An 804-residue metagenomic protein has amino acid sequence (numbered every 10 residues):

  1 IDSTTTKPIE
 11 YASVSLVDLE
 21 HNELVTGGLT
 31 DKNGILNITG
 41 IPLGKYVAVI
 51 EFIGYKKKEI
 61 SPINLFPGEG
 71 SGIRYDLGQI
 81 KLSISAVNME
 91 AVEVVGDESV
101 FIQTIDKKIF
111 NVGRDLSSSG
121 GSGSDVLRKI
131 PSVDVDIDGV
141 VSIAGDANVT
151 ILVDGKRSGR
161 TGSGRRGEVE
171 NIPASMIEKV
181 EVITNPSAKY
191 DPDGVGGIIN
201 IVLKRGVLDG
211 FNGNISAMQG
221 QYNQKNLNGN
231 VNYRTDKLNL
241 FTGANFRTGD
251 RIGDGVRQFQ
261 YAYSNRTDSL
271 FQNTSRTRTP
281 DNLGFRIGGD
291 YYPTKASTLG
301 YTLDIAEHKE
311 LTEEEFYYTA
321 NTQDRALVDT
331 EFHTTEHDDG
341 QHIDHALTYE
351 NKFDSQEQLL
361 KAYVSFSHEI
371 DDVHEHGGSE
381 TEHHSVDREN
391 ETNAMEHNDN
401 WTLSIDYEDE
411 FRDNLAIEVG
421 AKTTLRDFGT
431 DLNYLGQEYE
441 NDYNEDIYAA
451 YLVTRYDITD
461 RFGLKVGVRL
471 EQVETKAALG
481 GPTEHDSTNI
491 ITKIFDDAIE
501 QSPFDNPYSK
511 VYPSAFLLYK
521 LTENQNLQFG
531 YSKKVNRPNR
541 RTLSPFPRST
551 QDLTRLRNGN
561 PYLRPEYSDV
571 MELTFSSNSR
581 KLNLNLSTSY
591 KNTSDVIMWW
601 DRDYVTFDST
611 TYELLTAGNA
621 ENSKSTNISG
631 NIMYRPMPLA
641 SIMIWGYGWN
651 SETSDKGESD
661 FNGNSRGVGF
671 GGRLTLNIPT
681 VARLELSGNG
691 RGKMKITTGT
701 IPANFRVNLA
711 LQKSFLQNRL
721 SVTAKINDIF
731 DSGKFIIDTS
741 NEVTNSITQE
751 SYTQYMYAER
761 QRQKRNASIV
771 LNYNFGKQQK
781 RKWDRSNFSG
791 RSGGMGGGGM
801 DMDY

Functional and structural regions predicted by a protein language model:
T4-T5, S13-V17, E51-I53, G70-L116 (+3 more regions): Short, acidic, small-residue-rich periplasmic hinge/interaction motif at the N-terminus of Gram-negative outer-membrane
L19-I35: Short, acidic Ser/Thr/Gly-rich low-complexity loop/linker segments typical of extracellular and cell-surface proteins
Q79-I80, G123-S124, R165-E168, V182 (+2 more regions): N-terminal periplasmic accessory domains that precede and gate Gram-negative outer-membrane beta-barrel machines
G123, K129, K156-T184: Short acidic/polar hinge/loop motifs at secondary-structure boundaries that mediate gating or recognition
Q219, N223-D254, R266-E314, Q341-H345 (+1 more regions): Transmembrane beta-barrel wall of Gram-negative outer-membrane proteins
N273, E391, N400-S404, E438 (+7 more regions): Outer membrane beta-barrel strand-and-loop segments of large Gram-negative receptors, especially TonB-dependent
G284-H308, F332-P482, D486, K520 (+2 more regions): Face-selective signature of the C-terminal outer-membrane beta-barrel domain
I370, D427, E474, G481-I494 (+4 more regions): Surface-exposed extracellular loop regions of Gram-negative outer-membrane beta-barrel proteins, predominantly
